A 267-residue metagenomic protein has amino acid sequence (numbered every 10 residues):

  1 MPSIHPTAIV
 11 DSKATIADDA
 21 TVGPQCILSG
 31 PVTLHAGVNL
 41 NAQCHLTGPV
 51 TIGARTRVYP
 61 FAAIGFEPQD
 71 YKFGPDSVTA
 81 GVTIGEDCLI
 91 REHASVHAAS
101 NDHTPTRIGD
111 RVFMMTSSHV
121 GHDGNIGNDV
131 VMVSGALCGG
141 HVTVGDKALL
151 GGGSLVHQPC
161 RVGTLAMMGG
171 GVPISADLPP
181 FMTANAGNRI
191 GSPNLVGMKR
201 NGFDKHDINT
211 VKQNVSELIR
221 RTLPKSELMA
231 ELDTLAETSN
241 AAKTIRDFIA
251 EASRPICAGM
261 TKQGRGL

Functional and structural regions predicted by a protein language model:
M1-T7, S12-K13, D18-D19, R55 (+6 more regions): Terminal amphipathic alpha-helical/low-complexity segments used for targeting or macromolecular assembly
P2-N185, R189: Structural signal for interior beta-strand "rungs" in well-ordered beta-sheet cores of soluble enzyme domains
